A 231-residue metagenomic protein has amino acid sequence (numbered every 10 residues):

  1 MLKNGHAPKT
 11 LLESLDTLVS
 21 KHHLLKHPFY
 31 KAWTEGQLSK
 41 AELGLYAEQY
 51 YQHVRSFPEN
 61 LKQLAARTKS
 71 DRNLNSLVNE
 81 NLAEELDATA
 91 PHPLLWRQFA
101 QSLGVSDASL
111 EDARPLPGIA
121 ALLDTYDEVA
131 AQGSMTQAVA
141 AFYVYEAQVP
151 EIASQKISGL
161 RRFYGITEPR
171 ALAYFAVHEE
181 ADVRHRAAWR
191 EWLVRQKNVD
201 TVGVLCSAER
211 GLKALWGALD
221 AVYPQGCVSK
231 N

Functional and structural regions predicted by a protein language model:
M1-N231: Non-heme di-metal
